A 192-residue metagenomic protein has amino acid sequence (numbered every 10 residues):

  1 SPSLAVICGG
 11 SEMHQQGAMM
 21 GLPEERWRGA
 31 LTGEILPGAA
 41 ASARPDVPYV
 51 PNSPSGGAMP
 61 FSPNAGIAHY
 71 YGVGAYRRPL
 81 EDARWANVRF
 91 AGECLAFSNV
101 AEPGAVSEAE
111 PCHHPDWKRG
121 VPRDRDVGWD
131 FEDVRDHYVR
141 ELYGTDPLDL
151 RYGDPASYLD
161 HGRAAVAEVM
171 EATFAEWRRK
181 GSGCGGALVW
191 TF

Functional and structural regions predicted by a protein language model:
P2-R119: Active-site region of glycoside hydrolase catalytic domains
G38-A41, R78-F192: Substrate-binding clefts and catalytic carboxylate motifs of secreted carbohydrate-active enzymes
